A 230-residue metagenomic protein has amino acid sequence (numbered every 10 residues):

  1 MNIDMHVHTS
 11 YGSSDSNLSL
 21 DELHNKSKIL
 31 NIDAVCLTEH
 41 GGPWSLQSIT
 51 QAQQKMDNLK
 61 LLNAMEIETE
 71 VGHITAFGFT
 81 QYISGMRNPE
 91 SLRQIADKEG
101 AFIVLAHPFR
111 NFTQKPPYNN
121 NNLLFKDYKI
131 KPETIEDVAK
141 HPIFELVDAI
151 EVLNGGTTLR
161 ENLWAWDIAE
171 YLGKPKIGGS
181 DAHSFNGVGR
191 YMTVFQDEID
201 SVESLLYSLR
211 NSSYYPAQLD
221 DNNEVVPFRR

Functional and structural regions predicted by a protein language model:
M1-M5, T9, S13, L20-K26 (+5 more regions): Charged catalytic cores and adjacent phosphate/nucleic-acid-binding surfaces used for phosphate/nucleic-acid chemistry
D4, H24-G41, F102-V104: Divalent metal-dependent hydrolysis catalytic cores, especially in the metallo-beta-lactamase
M5, T38, M65, A106 (+1 more regions): Active-site flanking residues adjacent to catalytic metal/cofactor-binding acidic residues
H40, P108, G155: Flexible loop residues that form catalytic and substrate-binding hotspots at small-molecule/glycan-binding clefts
L62-T69: A short, structured active-site edge motif that brings together acidic residues
S84-N88: Glycine-rich anion/phosphate-binding loops
E99-Q114: Internal, conserved structured core segments that host functional sites
